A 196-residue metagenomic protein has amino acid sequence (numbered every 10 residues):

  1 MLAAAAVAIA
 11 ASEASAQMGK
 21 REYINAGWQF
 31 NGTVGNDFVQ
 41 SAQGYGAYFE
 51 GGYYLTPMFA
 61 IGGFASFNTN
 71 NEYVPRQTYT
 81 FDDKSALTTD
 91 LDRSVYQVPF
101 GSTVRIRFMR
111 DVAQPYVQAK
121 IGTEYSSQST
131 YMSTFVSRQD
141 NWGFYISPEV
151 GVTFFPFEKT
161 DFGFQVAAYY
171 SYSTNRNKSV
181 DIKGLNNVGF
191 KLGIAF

Functional and structural regions predicted by a protein language model:
M1-R21: Cleavable N-terminal export/targeting peptides
A14-L55, A60-I61, K178, A195: Short glycine/proline- and aromatic-enriched beta-strand/turn motifs that initiate or cap beta-hairpins
G19, T56-M58, M109-A113, F155-K159: Outer-membrane beta-barrel channels and translocator barrels
I24-W28, F49-G51, G63-A65, S102-V104 (+4 more regions): Membrane-embedded beta-strand positions of outer-membrane beta-barrel proteins
N25, G184-F196: Outer-membrane beta-barrel "beta-signal"
W28-N36, F67-N71, I121-S127, F154 (+2 more regions): Transmembrane beta-strands of outer-membrane beta-barrel pores
F38-D111: Glycine- and aromatic-enriched membrane insertion/assembly motifs of diderm outer-membrane and organelle channel
F38-Q43, T89-Y96, F135-W142, S179-N186: Replace "Gram-negative outer membrane beta-barrel proteins" with "bacterial and organellar outer membrane beta-barrel
